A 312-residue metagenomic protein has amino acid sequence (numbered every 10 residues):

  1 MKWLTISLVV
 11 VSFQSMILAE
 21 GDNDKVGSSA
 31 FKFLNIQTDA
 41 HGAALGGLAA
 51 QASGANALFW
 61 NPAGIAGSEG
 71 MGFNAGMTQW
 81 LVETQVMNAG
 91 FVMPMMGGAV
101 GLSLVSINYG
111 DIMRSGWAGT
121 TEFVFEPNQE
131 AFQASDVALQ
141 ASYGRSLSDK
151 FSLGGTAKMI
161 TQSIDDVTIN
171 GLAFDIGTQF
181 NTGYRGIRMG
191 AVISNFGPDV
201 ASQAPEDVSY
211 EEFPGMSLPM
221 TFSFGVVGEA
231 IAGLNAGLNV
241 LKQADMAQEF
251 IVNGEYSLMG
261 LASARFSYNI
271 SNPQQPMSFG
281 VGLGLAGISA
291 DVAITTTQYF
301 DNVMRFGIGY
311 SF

Functional and structural regions predicted by a protein language model:
M1-F31: Cleavable N-terminal export/targeting peptides
E20-G46, A52-S53, G70, Q85-F312: Outer-membrane beta-barrel porins/channels
N56-G67: N-terminal periplasmic accessory domains that precede and gate Gram-negative outer-membrane beta-barrel machines
A75-M77, V240: Short beta-strand segments that buttress and anchor functional surface loops
W80-V82: A short, glycine/small-residue-rich beta-strand->loop->alpha-helix junction that serves as a flexible
